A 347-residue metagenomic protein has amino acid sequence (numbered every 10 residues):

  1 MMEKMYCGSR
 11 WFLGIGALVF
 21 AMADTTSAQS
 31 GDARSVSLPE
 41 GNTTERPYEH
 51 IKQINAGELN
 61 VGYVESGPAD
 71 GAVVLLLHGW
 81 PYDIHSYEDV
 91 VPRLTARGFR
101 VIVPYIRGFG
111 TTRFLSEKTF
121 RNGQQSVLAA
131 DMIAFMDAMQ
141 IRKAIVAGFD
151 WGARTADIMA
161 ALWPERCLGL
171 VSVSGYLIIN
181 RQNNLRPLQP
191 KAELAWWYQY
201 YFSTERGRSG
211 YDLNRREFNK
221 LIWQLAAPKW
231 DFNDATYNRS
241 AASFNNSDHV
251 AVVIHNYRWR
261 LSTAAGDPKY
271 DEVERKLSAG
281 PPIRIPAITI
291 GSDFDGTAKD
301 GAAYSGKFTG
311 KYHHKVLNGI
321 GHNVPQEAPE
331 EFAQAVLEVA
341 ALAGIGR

Functional and structural regions predicted by a protein language model:
M2-L13: Bacterial N-terminal signal peptides that target proteins for export
F12-A23: Bacterial N-terminal signal peptides
Q29-H50, E58-V61, S66, V73 (+3 more regions): Flexible "cap/lid" subdomain of the alpha/beta-hydrolase fold that forms the substrate-access gate
E65-F114: Conserved HGGG/HGGXW glycine-rich cap/lid loop of the alpha/beta-hydrolase fold
G79, D150, Q326-E327: Conserved acidic functional residues
Y82, N245, G321-V324: Glycosyltransferase donor-binding loop in the core domain
V90, M159, W163, A335-V339: Hydrophobic residues on the short alpha-helix immediately C-terminal to a glycine-rich phosphate/catalytic loop
K311-R347: Catalytic active-site module of serine/aspartate enzymes centered on a nucleophile-bearing elbow/loop
